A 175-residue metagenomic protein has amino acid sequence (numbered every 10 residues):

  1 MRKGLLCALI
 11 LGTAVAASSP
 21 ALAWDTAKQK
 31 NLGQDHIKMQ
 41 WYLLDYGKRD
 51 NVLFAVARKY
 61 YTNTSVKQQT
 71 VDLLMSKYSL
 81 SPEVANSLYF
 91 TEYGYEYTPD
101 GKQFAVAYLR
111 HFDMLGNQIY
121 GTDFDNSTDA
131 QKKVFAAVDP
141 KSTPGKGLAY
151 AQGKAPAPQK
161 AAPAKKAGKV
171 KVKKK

Functional and structural regions predicted by a protein language model:
M1-A8: Bacterial N-terminal signal peptides that target proteins for export
L9-I10, A167: Enrichment for repetitive, rod-forming helical segments
I10-L11, A21: Cleavable N-terminal signal peptides
L22-A167, K173-K175: N-terminal secretory-pathway/extracellular module detecting exported/lumenal segments and adjacent signal-anchor/first
